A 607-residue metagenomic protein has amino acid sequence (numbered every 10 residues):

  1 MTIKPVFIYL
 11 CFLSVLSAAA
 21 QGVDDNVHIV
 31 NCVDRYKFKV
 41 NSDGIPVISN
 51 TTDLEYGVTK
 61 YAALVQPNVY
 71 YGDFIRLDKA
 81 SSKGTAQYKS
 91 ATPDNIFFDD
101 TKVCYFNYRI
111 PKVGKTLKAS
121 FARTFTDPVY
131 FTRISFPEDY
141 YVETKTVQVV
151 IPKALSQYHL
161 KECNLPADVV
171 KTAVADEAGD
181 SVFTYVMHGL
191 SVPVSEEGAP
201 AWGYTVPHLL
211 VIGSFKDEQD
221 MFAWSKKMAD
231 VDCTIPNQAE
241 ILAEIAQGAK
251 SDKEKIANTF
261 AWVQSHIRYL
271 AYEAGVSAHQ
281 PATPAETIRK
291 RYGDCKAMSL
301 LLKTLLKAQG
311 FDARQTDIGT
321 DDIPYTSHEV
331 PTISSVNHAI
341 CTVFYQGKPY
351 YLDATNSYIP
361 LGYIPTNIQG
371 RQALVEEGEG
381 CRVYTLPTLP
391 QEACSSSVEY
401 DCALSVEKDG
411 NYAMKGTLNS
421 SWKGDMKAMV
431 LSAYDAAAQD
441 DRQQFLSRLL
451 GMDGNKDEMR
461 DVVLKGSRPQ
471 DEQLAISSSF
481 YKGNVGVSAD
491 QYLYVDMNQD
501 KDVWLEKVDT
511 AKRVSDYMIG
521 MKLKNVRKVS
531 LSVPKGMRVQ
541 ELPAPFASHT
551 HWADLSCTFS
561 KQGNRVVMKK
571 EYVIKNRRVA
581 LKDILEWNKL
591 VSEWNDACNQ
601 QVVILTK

Functional and structural regions predicted by a protein language model:
M1-V23: Bacterial Sec-dependent N-terminal signal peptides
A20-F215, I235-A239, L300-E472, Y481-V485 (+3 more regions): Beta-strand-rich, non-transmembrane domain signature
N107-I110, P137, A249, A285 (+3 more regions): Short, charged/polar micro-motifs that form catalytic or ligand-binding hotspots
A167-V169, H266-Y269, I368, G536-V539: Short glycine-aromatic motifs
E218-K290, Q309, N337: Secondary-structure boundary elements
L446-K607: A carboxyl-terminal module marker
